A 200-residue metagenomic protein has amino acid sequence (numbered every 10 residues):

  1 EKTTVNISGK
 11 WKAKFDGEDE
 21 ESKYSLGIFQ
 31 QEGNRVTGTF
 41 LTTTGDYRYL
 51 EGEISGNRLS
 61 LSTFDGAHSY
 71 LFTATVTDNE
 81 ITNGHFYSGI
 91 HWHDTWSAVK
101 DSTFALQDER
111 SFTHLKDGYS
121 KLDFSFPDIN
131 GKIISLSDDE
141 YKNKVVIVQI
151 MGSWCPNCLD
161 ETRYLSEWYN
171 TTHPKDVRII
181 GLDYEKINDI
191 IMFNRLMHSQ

Functional and structural regions predicted by a protein language model:
E1, G84-R110: Short, structured interface segments
K2-V76: Central antiparallel beta-sheet cores of small beta-barrel/beta-sandwich binding domains
G66, S153, Y184-I187: Solvent-exposed coil/turn segments that connect beta secondary-structure elements in extracytoplasmic/periplasmic
L71-E80, V99-T103: Extended Gly/Ser/Thr-rich low-complexity repeat segments, especially those forming or decorating extracellular
D101-D138: N-terminal "domain-start" segment that seeds a small globular fold
I134-L165, I179: Short active-site neighborhood of thiol/selenol oxidoreductases, capturing the structured segment around
L159-S199: Structural microenvironment flanking redox-active thiols in thiol-disulfide oxidoreductases
